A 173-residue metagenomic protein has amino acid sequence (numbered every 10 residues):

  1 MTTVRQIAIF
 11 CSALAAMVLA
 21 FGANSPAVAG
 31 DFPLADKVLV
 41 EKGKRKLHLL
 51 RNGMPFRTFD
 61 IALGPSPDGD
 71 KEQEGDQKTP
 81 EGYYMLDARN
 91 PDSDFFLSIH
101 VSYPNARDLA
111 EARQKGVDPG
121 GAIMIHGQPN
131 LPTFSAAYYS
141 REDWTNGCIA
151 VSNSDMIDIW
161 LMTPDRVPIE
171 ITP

Functional and structural regions predicted by a protein language model:
M1-S12: Bacterial N-terminal signal peptides that target proteins for export
M17-P26: C-terminal segment of classical bacterial N-terminal signal peptides
A29-D36, G43, L63-D87, A106-E111 (+1 more regions): N-terminal post-signal-peptidase region of extra-cytosolic proteins
P33, G75, A88-P173: Exported/periplasmic cell-wall-interacting domains
K37, T58-D60, Y83, A122 (+1 more regions): Well-ordered beta-strand positions in beta-sheet-rich domains
M54-S66: Short Gly/aromatic-enriched secondary-structure transition segments
